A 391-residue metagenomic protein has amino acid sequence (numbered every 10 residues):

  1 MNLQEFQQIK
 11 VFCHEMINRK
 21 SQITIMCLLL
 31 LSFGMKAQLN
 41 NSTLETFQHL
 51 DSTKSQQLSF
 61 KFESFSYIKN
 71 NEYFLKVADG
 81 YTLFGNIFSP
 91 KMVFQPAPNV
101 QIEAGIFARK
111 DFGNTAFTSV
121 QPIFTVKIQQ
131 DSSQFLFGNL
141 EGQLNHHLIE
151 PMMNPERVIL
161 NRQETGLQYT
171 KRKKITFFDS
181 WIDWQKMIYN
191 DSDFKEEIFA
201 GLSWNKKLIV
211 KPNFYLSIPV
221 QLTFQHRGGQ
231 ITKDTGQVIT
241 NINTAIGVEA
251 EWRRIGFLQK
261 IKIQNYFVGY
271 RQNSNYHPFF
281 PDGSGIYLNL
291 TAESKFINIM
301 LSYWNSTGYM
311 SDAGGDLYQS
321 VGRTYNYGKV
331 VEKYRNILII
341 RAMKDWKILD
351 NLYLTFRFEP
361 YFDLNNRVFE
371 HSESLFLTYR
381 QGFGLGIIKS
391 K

Functional and structural regions predicted by a protein language model:
M1-T43, Y169, F296, E373-K391: Bacterial Sec-dependent N-terminal signal peptides
A37-F117, Q121-I128, S372-G382, G386-S390: Beta-barrel outer-membrane channel/assembly domains of diderm bacteria
K69-N70, L144-L148, G229: Short acidic/His/Gly/Ser-rich catalytic and metal-binding motifs that mark active-site loops of diverse hydrolases
Y73-V77, E150-P151, L317-N326: Flexible, solvent-exposed loop segments that connect beta-strands
G85, G105, I123, K173-W181 (+2 more regions): Exposed, low-structure sequence patches enriched in small/polar residues
P98, E156-L160, N326-V330: A short acidic, glycine-rich active-site loop that binds or catalyzes chemistry on phosphate/adenosine moieties
Q134-N205: Surface-exposed coil loops of outer-membrane beta-barrel proteins
